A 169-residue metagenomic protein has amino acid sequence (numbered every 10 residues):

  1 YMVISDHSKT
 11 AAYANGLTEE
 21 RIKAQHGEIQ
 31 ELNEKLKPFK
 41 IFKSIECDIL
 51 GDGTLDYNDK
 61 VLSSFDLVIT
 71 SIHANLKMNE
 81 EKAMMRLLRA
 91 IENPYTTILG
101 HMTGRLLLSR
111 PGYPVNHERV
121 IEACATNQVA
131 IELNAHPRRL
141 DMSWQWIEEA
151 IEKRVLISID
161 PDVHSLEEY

Functional and structural regions predicted by a protein language model:
Y1-I4, L99, I131, S158: Hydrophobic residues within beta-strands of alpha/beta enzymes
D6-H7, E46-C47, M102, H136 (+1 more regions): Active-site metal-binding loops of divalent metal-dependent hydrolases
S8-A11, A74-K77, V163-S165: Conserved radical SAM core fold
Y13-N127: Extended substrate/RNA-proximal surfaces in nucleic-acid metabolism proteins
F42-K43, I131-N134, L166: Short catalytic-loop micro-motif centered on adjacent basic/acidic residues
A125-E132, V155-I159: Short, surface-exposed connector motifs at secondary-structure boundaries
H136-R138, V155-Y169: Short acidic/histidine-rich active-site segments
W144-A150: Flexible glycine/proline-rich, aromatic-decorated loop/lid segments
